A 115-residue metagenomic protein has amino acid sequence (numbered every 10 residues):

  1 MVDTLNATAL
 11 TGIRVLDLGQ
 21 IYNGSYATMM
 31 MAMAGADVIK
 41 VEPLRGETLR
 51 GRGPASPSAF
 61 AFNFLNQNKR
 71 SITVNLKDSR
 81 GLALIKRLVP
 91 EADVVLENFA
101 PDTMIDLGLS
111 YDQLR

Functional and structural regions predicted by a protein language model:
M1-R115: N-terminal helix-loop segment corresponding to the beta1-alpha1 unit of nucleotide/adenylate-binding folds
